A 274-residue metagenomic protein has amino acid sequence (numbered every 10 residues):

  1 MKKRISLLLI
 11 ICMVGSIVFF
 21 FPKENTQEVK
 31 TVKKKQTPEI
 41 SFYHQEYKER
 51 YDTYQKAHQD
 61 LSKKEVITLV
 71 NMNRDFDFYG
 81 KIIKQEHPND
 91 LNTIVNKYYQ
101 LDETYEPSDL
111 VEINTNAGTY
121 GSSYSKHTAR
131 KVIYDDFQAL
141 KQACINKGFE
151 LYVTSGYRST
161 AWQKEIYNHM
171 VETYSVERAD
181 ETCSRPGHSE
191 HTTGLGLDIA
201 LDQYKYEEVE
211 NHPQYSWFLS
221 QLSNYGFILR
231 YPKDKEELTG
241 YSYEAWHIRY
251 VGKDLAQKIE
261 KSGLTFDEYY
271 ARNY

Functional and structural regions predicted by a protein language model:
M1-R4: Positively charged n-region of N-terminal signal peptides that target proteins for export
S6, V14-S155, T160-Y274: Extracytoplasmic cell-surface/polysaccharide-interacting catalytic and binding patches
